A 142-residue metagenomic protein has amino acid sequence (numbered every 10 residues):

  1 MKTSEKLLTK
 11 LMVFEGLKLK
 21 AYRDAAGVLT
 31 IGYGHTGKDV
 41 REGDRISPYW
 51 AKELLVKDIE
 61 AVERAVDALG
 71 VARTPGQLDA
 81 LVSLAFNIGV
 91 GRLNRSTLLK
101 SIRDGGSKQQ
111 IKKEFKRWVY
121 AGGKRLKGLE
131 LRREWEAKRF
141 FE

Functional and structural regions predicted by a protein language model:
M1-V28, H35-V71, G91-E142: Long, amphipathic alpha-helical surface segments
G76-L78, S107-K108: Loop/turn elements at helix/coil->beta-strand transitions in domains of secreted/extracellular proteins
A85-V90: Short alpha-helix boundary/capping elements
